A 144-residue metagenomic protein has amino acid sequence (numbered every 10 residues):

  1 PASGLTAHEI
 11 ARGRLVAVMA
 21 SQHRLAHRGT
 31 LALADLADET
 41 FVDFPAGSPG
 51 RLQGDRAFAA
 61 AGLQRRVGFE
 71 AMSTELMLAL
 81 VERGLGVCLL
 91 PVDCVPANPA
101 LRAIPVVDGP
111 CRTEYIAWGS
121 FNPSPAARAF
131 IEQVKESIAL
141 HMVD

Functional and structural regions predicted by a protein language model:
A2-R14, R28-G29, E75-N122: Beta-alpha-beta core module
G4-L15, M19-F41, P125-R128: Flexible hinge/capping segments at coil-to-helix
L25-G29, T40-A61, S124-E132, I138-D144: Secondary-structure junction motif
D35, R56-A61, T74-L85: Short helices/loops that flank or line small-molecule/ion binding pockets
A37-T40, R65, R112-Y115: Short amphipathic alpha-helical segments
D43-F44, Q64-S73: Short beta-strand-to-loop elements that line the ligand-binding cleft of bilobed periplasmic-binding protein-like
